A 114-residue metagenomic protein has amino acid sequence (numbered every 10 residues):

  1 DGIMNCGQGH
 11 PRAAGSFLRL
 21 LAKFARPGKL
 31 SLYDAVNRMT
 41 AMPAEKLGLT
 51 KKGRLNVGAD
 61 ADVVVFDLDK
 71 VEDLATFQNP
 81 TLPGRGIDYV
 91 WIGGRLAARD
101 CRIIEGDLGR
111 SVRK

Functional and structural regions predicted by a protein language model:
D1, V64-R110: C-terminal cap of metal-dependent C-N hydrolases
D1-K70: His/Asp/Glu-enriched, well-ordered alpha-helical/loop segment that forms or immediately abuts the divalent-metal
V112-K114: Short, solvent-exposed cationic patches
